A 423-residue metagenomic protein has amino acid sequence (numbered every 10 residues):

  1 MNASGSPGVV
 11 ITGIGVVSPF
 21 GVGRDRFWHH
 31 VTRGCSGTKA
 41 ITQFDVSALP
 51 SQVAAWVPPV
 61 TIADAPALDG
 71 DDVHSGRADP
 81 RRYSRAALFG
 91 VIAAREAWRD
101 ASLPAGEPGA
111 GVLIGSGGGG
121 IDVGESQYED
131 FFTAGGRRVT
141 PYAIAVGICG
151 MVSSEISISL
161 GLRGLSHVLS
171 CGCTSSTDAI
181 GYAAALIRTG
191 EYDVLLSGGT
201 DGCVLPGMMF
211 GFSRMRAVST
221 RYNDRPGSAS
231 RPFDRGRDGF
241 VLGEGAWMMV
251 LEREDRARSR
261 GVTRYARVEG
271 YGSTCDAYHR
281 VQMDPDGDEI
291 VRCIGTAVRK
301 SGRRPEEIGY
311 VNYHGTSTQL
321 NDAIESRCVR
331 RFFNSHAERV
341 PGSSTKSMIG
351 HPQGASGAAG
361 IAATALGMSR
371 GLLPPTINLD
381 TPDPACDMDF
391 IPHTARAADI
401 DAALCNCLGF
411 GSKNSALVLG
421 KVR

Functional and structural regions predicted by a protein language model:
M1-R77, D255-R267, A362-T376, G420-R423: ACP-dependent fatty acid/polyketide chain-elongation machinery
G8-T12, C35-A40, P50, R225-S301 (+1 more regions): Condensing-enzyme catalytic core mediating Claisen C-C bond formation in acyl metabolism
I11, R26, T32-G172, T200-M209 (+1 more regions): Conserved beta-ketoacyl condensing-enzyme motif
P19, D25, V73-R95, V139-I148 (+5 more regions): Active-site pocket-shaping loop/turn-to-helix segments
D25-H29, D122-R137, L186-T189, M209-Y222 (+4 more regions): A glycine- and small-aliphatic-rich helix-loop capping segment at beta-alpha/alpha-beta transitions that lines
G90-S102, C149-V152, S157-L160, L165-D201 (+3 more regions): Active-site-proximal alpha-helical scaffold in enzymes
T133-T140, G181, A185, G202-S259 (+2 more regions): Glycine-/small-residue-rich "gating" segment that lines the acyl/pantetheine channel and substrate pocket
E191-D238, Y271-P285, Y313-D322, R339-D389: Acyl-CoA/ACP chain-elongation machinery
